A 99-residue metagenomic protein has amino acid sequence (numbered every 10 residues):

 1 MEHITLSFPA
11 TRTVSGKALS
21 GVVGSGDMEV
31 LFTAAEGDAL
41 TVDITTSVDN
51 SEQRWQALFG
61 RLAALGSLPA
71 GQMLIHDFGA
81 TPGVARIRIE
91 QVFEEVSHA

Functional and structural regions predicted by a protein language model:
M1-A99: N-terminal intrinsically disordered, cationic/polar leader segments that include organellar targeting peptides
